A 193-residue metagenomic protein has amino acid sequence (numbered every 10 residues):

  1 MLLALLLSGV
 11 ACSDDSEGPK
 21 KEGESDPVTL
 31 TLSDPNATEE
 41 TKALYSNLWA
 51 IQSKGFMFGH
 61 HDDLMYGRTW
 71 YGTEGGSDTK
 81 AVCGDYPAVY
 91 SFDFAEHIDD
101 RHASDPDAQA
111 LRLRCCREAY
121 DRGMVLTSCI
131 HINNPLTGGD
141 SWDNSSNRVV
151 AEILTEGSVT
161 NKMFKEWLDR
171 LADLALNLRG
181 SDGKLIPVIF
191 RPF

Functional and structural regions predicted by a protein language model:
M1-L6: Sec-dependent N-terminal signal peptides
S8-A11: C-terminal motif of bacterial Sec signal peptides marking the signal peptidase cleavage site
S13-D15: Bacterial signal peptide processing site
E17-A95, D100-D107: N-terminal module-boundary/linker segments of secreted carbohydrate-active enzymes
A95-F193: Substrate-binding cleft of extracellular glycoside hydrolase catalytic domains
